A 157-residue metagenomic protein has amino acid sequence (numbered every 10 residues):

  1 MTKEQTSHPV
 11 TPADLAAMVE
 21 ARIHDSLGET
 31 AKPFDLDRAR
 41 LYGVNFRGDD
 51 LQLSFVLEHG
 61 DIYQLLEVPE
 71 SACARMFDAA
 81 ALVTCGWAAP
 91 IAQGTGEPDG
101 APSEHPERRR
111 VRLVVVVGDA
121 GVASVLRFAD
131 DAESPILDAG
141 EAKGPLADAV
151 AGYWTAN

Functional and structural regions predicted by a protein language model:
M1-A17, L82, G100, E141-N157: Non-catalytic accessory regions used for complex assembly or targeting
M1-S71: N-terminal domain-onset segments
R22, S26, T30-P33, G100-H105 (+1 more regions): A generic local secondary-structure boundary/capping motif
D37-Y42, D78-A79, R109-L113: Short, surface-exposed beta-edge/turn micro-motifs
V44-N45, T84, V117-G118: Hydrophobic side chains in beta-strands
D50-L53, I91, A123: Eukaryotic short linear interaction motifs
Q64-G100: Short HxH-centered metal-ligating active-site micro-motif
S103-N157: Glycine-rich, aromatic-bearing surface loops/beta-hairpins
